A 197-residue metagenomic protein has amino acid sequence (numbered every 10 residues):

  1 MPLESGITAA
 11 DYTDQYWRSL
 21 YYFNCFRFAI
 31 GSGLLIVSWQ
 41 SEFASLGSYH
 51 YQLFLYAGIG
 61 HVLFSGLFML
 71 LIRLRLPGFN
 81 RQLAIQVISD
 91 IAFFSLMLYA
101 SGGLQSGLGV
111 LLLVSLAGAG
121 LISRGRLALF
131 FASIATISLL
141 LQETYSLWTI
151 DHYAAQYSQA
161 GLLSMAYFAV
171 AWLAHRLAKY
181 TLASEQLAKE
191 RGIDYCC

Functional and structural regions predicted by a protein language model:
M1-Q82, R191: N-terminal juxtamembrane segment and adjoining first transmembrane helix
Y12-D14, L76-P77, I88-S89, G109-L112 (+1 more regions): Short hydrophobic/aromatic segments of transmembrane alpha-helices and their interfaces
L20-N24, N80-L108: Individual alpha-helical transmembrane segments in multi-pass integral membrane proteins
R27, V87, V114, F131-S133: Residue-level recognition of transmembrane alpha-helices in multi-pass small-molecule transporters/permeases
S32-I59, L74-I85, G102-Q105, I122-Y180: Alpha-helical transmembrane segments and their interfaces in multipass membrane proteins
A92-G102, V110-A128: Generic transmembrane alpha-helix motif of multi-pass integral membrane proteins
L173, L177-C197: Amphipathic coiled-coil signal-transmission "stalk" helices
